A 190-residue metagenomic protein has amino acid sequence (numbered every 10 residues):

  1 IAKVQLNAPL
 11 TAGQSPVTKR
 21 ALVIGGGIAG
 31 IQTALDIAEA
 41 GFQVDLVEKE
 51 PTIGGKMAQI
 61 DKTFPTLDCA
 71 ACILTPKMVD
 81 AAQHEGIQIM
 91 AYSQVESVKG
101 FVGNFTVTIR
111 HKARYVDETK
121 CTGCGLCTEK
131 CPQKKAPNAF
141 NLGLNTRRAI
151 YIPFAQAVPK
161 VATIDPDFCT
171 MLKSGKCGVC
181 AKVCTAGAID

Functional and structural regions predicted by a protein language model:
I1, A8-A12, V17, E50-P76 (+4 more regions): Non-heme iron-sulfur electron-transfer modules
A21-L46: N-terminal Rossmann-like FAD-binding beta1-loop-alpha1 element of flavoenzymes
G25-A29, C124, L172: Glycine-rich Rossmann-fold phosphate-binding loop(s) that bind the pyrophosphate of adenine dinucleotide cofactors
G26, A82-Q83: Alpha-helix boundary recognition
Q43, G86-I89: Conserved beta-strand segments of alpha/beta enzyme cores
H84-E85, L172: Acidic-histidine catalytic/liganding microenvironments
